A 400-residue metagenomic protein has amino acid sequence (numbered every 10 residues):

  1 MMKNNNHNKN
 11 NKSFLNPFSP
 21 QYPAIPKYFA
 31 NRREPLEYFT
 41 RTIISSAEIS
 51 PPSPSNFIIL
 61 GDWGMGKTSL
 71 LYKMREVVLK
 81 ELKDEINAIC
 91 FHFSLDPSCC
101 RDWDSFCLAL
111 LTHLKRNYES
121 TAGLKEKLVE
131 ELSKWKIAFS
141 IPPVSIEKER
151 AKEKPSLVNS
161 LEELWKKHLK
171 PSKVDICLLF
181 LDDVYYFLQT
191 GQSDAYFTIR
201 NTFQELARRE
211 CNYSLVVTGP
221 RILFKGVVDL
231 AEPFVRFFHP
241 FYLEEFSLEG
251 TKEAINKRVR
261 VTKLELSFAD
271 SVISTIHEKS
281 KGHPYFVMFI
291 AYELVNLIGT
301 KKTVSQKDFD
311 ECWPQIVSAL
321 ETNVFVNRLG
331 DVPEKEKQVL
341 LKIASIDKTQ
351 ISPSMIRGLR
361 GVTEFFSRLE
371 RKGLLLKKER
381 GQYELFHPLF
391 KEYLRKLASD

Functional and structural regions predicted by a protein language model:
M1-K83: Walker A/P-loop-proximal flanking segment of P-loop NTPase domains
P51, G282-R360: Winged-helix-like regulatory helical subdomains adjacent to P-loop NTPase cores
S53-Y196, Y213, E370: P-loop NTPase nucleotide-binding core
L60, S271-Y285: A short helix-loop-helix "switch/interaction" segment in the helical subdomain of ASCE P-loop NTPases
K173, Y186-L230, Y242: Sensor-1/coupling segment of RecA-like P-loop NTPase cores
L243-V272, K279, I290: Conserved small helical "lid"/interfacial subdomain of P-loop NTPases
M355-K372: Short amphipathic alpha-helical interaction segments
L389-D400: Short, amphipathic alpha-helical interaction segments positioned at domain boundaries
